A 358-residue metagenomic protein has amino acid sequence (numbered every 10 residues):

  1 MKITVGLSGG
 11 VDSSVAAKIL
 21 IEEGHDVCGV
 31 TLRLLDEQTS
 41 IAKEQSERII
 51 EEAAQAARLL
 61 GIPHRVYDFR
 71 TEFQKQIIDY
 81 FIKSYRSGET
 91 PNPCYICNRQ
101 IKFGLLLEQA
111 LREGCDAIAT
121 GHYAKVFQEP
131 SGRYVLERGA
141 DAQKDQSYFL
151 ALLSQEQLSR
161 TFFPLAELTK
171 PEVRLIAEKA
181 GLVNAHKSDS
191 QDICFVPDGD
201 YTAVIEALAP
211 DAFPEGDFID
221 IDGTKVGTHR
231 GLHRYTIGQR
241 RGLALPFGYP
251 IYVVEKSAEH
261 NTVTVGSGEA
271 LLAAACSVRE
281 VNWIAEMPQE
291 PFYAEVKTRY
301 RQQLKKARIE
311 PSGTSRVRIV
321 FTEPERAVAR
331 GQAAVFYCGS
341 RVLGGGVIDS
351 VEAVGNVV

Functional and structural regions predicted by a protein language model:
M1-A151, F162, P171-E172: ATP-dependent adenylation/nucleotidyltransferase module used to activate substrates
A119-F127, R133-V358: AMP-forming adenylation/ATP pyrophosphatase catalytic core
